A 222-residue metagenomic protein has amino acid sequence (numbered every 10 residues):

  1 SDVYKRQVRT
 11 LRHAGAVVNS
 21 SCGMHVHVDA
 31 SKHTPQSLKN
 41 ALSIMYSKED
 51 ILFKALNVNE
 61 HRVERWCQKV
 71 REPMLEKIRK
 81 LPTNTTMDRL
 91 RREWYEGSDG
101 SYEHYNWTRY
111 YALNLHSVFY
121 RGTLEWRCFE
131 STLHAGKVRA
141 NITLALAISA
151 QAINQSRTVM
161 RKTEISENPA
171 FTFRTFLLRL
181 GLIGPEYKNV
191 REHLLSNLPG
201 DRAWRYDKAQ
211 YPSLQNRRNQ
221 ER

Functional and structural regions predicted by a protein language model:
V3-Y4: Short, small-residue-biased leader/transition segments that mark boundaries at the very start of proteins
L11-V17: Catalytic micro-motifs at enzyme active sites that drive phosphoryl/nucleotidyl and oxygen chemistry
V17-H33, R121-R127, R174: Histidine-centered divalent-metal-coordination microenvironment in nucleic-acid enzymes
V17-N19, D50-C67, A150-I165: Flexible helix-coil linker/hinge segments at domain or subdomain boundaries
H27-S37, E64-R71, E167-F171: Short, conserved secondary-structure transition motifs
K39-E130: Aromatic/basic-lined ligand-recognition segments that form π-stacking hydrophobic pockets flanked by Lys/Arg to engage
Y111-R222: Modules that initiate DNA replication and primer synthesis
